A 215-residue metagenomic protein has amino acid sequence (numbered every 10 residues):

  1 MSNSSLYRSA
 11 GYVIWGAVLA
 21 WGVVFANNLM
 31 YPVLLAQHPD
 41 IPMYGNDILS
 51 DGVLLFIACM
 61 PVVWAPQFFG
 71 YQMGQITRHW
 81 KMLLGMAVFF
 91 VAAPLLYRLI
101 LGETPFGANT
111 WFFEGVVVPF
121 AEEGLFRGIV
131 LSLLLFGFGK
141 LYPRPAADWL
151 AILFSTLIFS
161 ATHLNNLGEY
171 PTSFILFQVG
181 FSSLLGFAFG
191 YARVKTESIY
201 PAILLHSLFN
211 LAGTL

Functional and structural regions predicted by a protein language model:
M1-Q75, V91-P94, E103-P105, N166-E169 (+2 more regions): N-terminal, membrane-interfacial amphipathic/helix-forming hydrophobic leader that caps and precedes the first
C59-P61, T77-K81, H206: Proteins with a high burden of low-complexity, intrinsically disordered sequence enriched in S/T/G/P/A and R, requiring
M60-G70, L96-Y97, L134-G139, A192-V194: Structural signal for the C-terminal ends of transmembrane alpha-helices and the immediately following loop
I76-G85, L150: Cytoplasmic-side transmembrane-helix entry/capping segments in multi-pass membrane proteins
L84-A92, L99-G102: Membrane-interface helix-loop-helix regions
N109-L215: Transmembrane helix-loop-helix hairpins at the membrane interface of multi-pass integral membrane proteins
